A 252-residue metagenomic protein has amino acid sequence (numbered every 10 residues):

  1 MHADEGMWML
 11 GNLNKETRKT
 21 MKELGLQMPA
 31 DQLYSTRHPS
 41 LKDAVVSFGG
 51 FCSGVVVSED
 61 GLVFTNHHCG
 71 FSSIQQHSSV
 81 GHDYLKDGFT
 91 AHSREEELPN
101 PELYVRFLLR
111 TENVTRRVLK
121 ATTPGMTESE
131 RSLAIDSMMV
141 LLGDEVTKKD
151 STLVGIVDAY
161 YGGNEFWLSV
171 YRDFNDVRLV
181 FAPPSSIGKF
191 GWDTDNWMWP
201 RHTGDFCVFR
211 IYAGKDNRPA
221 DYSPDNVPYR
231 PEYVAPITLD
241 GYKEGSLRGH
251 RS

Functional and structural regions predicted by a protein language model:
H2-S252: Terminal presequence/propeptide segments associated with secretion/organelle targeting and zymogen/polyprotein
